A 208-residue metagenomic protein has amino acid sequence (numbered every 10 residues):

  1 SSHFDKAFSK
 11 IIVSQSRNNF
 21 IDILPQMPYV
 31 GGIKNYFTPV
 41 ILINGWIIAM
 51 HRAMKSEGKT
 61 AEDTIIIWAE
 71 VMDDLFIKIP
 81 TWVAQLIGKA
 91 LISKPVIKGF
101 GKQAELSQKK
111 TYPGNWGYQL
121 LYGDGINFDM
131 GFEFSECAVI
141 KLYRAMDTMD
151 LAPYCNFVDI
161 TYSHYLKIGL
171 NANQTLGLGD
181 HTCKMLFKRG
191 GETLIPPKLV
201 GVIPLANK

Functional and structural regions predicted by a protein language model:
S1-E57: N-terminal, charged low-complexity regulatory/assembly segments
L42-M146: Amphipathic interaction/junction segments at domain boundaries or subunit interfaces
Y118-Q119, G169-Q174: A short linear hydrophobic-aromatic micro-motif
D124, T175-G179: A short beta-turn/loop motif at secondary-structure boundaries
V139-L142, G190-P196: Short, charged/polar, Gly/Pro-enriched secondary-structure boundary elements
M146-T161: Low-complexity, glycine/alanine/valine/leucine- and proline-rich hydrophobic stretches
L178-L186: Beta-rich nucleic-acid/ligand-interaction surfaces
V200-K208: Short, cationic low-complexity segments
